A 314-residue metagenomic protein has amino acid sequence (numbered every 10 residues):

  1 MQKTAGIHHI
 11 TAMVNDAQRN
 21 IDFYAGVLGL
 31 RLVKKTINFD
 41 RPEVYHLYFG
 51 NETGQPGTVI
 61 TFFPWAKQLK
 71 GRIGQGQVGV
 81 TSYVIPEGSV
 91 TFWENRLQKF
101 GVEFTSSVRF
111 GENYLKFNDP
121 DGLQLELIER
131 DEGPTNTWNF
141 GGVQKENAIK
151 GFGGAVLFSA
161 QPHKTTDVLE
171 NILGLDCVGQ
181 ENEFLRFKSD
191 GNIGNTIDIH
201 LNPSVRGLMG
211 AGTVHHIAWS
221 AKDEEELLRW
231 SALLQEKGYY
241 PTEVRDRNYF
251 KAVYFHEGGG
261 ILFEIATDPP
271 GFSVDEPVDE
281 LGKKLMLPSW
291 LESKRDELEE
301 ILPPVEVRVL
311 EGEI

Functional and structural regions predicted by a protein language model:
M1-K3, V33-T36, T91-G151, E181-I199 (+1 more regions): Vicinal oxygen chelate
K3, A17, D40, A148 (+5 more regions): Active-site-proximal structural scaffolding
G6-N15, A66-R96, N113-N118, G151-A160 (+2 more regions): Vicinal oxygen chelate
M13-P56, K99, T105-K116, L157-H200 (+2 more regions): Core segments of cupin and vicinal oxygen chelate
D16, N51, I85-E87, D131 (+5 more regions): Non-catalytic surface loops within mature trypsin-like serine protease
K34-I37, F49-Y83: Conserved donor-binding loop and adjoining core beta-sheet/short helix segment in diverse acyl/aminoacyl transferases
Q68-G71, G141-Q144, H200-G207: Short beta-strand/turn micro-motifs at beta-sheet edges
L185-R245: A compositional/structural signature marking long, glycine- and acidic/polar-rich segments with frequent tryptophans
